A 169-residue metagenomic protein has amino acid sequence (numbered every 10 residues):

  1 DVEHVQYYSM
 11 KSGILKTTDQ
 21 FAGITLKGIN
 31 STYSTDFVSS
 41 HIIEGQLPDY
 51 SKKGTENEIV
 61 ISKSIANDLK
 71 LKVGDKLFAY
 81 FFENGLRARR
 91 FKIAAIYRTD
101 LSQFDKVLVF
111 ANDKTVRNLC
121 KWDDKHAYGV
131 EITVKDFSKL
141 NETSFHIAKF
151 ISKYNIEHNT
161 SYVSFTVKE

Functional and structural regions predicted by a protein language model:
D1-H4: Extracytoplasmic/periplasmic
S9-K53, D113: The feature marks short, hydrophobic/small-residue-biased sequence motifs that occur predominantly
S51-G54, L69-K72, K121-W122: A short glycine-leucine-enriched loop at secondary-structure breakpoints that most characteristically corresponds
N57-E58, L108: A residue-level structural signature of the nucleotidyltransferase/glycosyltransferase Rossmann-like core
I61-N67: Short alpha-helix capping/helix-loop boundary micro-motifs
D68-R89: Short conserved beta-strand and strand-loop elements enriched in small hydrophobics with frequent Asp/Gly
F82-E169: Mechanotransmission and gating elements of multispan inner-membrane complexes involved in transport and envelope
